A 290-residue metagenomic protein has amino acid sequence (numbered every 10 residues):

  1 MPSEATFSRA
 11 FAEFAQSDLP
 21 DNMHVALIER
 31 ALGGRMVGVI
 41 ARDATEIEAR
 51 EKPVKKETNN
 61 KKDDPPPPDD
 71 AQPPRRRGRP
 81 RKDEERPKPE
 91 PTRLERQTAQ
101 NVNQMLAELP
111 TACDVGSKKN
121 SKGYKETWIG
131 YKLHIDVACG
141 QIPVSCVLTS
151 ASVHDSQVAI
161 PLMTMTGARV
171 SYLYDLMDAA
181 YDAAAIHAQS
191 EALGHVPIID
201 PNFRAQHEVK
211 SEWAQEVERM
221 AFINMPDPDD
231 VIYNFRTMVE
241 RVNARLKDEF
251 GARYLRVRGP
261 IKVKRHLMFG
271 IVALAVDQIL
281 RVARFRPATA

Functional and structural regions predicted by a protein language model:
P2-A192: Polybasic low-complexity intrinsically disordered regions
F7-F11, M23, L27, V102 (+4 more regions): Generic structural signal of hydrophobic/aromatic residues within well-ordered alpha-helices of folded domains
I40, P66-P67, P197, T237 (+1 more regions): Exposed, low-complexity/repetitive linear segments and helix-based recognition motifs, biased toward charged/polar
R75, A179-E249, R256: Helix-centered, glycine/charged polyanion-binding patches within enzymatic domains that contact phosphate-containing
S150, R204-A205, I261: Residue-level detector of flexible, active-site-proximal loop/helix-junction positions within diverse enzyme catalytic
N224-A290: Basic, amphipathic alpha-helical segments enriched in Lys/Arg and hydrophobic/aromatic residues
